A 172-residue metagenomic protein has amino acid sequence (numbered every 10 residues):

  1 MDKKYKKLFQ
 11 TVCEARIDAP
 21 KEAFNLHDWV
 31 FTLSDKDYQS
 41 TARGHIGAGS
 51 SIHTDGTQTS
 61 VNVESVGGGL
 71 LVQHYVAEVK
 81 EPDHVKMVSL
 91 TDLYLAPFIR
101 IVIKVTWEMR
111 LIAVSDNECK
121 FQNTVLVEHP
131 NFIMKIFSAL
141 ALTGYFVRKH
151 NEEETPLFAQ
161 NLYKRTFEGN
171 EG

Functional and structural regions predicted by a protein language model:
M1-T59: Hydrophobic ligand-binding cavity/cleft-lining segments
K7-T11, F24, T57, V85 (+2 more regions): Residues at beta-strand starts and edge strands
Q10-C13, L70-H74, V102-E108: Short, surface-exposed coil-to-beta transition loops
A19-F24, V79-H84, R110-K120: A short, structured loop/turn motif at beta-sheet edges
I46-F98: Glycine-rich portal/gate segments that line the openings of hydrophobic small-molecule binding cavities
K80-D83, E154, F158: Macromolecular interaction modules
Y94-E153: Beta-strand/loop substructures that line and gate deep hydrophobic ligand-binding cavities in soluble
P156-G172: Short, highly charged C-terminal tails/helix-capping segments
